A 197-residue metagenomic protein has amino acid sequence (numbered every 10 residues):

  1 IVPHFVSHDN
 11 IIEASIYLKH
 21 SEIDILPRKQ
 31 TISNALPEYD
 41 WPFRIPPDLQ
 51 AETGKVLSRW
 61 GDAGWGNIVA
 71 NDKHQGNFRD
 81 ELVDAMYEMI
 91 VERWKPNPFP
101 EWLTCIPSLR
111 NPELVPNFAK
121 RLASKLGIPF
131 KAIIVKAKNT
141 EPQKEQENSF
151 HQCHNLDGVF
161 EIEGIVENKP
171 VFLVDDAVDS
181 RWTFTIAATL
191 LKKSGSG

Functional and structural regions predicted by a protein language model:
V2-W102, K136-E167, S180: Active-site-facing substrate-recognition patch
A14-S15, A119, A123, S196: Long alpha-helical scaffolds
L82, L114-F118, T183: Residues at alpha-helix caps and immediate loop-helix transition turns in enzyme cores, especially N- and C-cap
W102-I106, F172-V174: Acidic beta-strand-to-loop metal/phosphate-binding motif
P107-V115: Glycine-rich phosphate-binding loops at beta-strand->alpha-helix junctions
L114-A123, A188: Short Gly/Thr/Asp-enriched flexible loops that form oxyanion-binding sites at enzyme active sites
L122-P142: Histidine/lysine/aspartate-rich catalytic loop segments that bind and position anionic ligands
S124-K131, F150-G197: Long C-terminal interaction/binding lobes of large macromolecular proteins
